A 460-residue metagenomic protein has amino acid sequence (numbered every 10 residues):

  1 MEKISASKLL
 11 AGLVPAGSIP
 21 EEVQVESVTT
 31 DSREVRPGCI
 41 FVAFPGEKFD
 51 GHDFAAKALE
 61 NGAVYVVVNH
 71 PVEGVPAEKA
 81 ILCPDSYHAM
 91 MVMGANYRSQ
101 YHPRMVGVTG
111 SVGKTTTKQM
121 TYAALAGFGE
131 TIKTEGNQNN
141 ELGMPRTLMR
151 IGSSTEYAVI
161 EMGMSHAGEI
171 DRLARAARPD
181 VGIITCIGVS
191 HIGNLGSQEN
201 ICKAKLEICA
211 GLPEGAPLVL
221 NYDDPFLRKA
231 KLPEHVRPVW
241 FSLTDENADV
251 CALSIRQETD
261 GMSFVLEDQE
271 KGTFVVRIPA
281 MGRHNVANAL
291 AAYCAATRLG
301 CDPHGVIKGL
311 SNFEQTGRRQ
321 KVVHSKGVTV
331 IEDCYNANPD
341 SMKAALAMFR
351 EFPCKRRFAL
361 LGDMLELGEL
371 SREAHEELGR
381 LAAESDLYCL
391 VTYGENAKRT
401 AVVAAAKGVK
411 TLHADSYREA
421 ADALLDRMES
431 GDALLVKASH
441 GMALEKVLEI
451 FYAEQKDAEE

Functional and structural regions predicted by a protein language model:
M1-V92, E351-C354, R380-L381, S385-E395: N-terminal leader/targeting and accessory segments in enzymes
L9, C39, A58, M93 (+13 more regions): Residue-level signal for inorganic ion chemistry
L10, A89-Y222, F226-E234, D426 (+1 more regions): Phosphate-binding loop of NTP-binding sites
G46-F49, T316, C334, N338-K407 (+1 more regions): Active-site beta-alpha connecting loops in nucleotide-dependent enzymes
V68, E73-A77, I183-V330, C354-K355 (+3 more regions): Acidic, Mg2+-coordinating active-site environments of NTP-dependent enzymes
I81-D85, T411-A420: Short acidic-hydrophobic, aromatic-tinged amphipathic segments that line or gate anion-handling sites
V108, G317-R319, G441-L448, E460: ATP-dependent carboxylate/acyl-activation modules
